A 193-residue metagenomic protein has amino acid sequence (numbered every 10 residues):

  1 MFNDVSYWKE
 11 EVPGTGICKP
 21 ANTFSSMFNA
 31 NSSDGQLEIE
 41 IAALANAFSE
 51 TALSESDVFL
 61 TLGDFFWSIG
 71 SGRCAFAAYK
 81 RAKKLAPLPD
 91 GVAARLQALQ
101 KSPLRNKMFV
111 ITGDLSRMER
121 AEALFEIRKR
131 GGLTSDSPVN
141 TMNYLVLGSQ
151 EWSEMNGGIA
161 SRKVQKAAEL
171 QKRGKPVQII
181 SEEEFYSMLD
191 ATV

Functional and structural regions predicted by a protein language model:
M1-I17: Long, contiguous interaction/recruitment modules in multidomain scaffold/adaptor proteins
Y7, T61-V193: DNA strand-break repair and replication-stress modules
P20-F24, F59: TPR repeat positional signature
F28-S32, L60, W67: Specific register positions within alpha-helical solenoid repeats of the TPR/Sel1-like families, i.e., one
N29-A42: Helix-turn-helix repeat elements of alpha-solenoid scaffolds
L44, T51-A52, A86: Alpha-helical junction/boundary sensor with strong preference for TPR arrays
L44-A45, Y79: Hydrophobic/aromatic packing residues within the alpha-helices of TPR/SEL1-like helical repeat arrays
